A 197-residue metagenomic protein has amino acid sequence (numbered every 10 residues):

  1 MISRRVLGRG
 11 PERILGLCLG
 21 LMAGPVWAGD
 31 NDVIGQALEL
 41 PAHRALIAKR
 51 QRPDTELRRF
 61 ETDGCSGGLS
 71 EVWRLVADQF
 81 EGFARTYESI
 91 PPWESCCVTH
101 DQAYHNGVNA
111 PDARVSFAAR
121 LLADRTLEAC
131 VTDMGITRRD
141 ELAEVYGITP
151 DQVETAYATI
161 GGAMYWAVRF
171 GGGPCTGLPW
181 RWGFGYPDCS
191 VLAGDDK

Functional and structural regions predicted by a protein language model:
M1-G8: N-terminal secretory signal peptides that target proteins for export/translocation
W27-K197: Extended terminal accessory/targeting regions
